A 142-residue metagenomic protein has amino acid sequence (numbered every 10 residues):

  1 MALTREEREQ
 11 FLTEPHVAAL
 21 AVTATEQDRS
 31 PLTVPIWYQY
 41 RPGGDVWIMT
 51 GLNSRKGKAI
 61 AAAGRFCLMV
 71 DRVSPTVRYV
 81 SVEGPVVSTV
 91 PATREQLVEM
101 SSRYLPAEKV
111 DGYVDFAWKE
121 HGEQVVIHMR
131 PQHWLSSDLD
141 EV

Functional and structural regions predicted by a protein language model:
M1-H16, T76: Extreme N-terminal tail/first-helix region
A2-L3, Y79-V142: Charged, gly/pro-rich active-site loop segments
E9-Q10, Y38, K58, A117-K119: Short secondary-structure boundary/capping segments
P15-L52, I60, F66-V70, Y79-V82: Short beta-strand segments
H16-V17, R65, K109, W134: Generic structural signal for secondary-structure transition and capping sites
V22-A24, D71-P75, E108-F116: A short, aromatic/hydrophobic, helix- or strand-capping loop or linear motif that either lines the entrance/gate
S54-K56, P75: Short, surface-exposed beta-strand-loop junctions and turns on beta-sheet-rich folds
